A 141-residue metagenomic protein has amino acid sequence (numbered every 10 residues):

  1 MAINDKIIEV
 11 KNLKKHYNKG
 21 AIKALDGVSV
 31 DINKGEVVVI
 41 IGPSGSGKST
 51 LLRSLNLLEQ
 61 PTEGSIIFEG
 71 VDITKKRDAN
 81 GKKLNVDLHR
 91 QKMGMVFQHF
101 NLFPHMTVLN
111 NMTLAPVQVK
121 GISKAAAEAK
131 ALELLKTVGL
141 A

Functional and structural regions predicted by a protein language model:
M1-H16: ABC-family P-loop ATPase nucleotide-binding domain
I41-P43: The feature captures the beta-strand-to-loop junction immediately N-terminal to the Walker
N56: Helix-to-loop junction immediately C-terminal to a conserved catalytic motif
T62-I73: ABC nucleotide-binding domain "signature motif"
V71-K75, K124-A141: Conserved ABC ATPase "signature" region
I73-G94, K124-A125: ABC ATPase NBD coupling module
M106-L114: Short coil-to-helix segment of the ABC ATPase nucleotide-binding domain corresponding to the Q-loop/switch region
